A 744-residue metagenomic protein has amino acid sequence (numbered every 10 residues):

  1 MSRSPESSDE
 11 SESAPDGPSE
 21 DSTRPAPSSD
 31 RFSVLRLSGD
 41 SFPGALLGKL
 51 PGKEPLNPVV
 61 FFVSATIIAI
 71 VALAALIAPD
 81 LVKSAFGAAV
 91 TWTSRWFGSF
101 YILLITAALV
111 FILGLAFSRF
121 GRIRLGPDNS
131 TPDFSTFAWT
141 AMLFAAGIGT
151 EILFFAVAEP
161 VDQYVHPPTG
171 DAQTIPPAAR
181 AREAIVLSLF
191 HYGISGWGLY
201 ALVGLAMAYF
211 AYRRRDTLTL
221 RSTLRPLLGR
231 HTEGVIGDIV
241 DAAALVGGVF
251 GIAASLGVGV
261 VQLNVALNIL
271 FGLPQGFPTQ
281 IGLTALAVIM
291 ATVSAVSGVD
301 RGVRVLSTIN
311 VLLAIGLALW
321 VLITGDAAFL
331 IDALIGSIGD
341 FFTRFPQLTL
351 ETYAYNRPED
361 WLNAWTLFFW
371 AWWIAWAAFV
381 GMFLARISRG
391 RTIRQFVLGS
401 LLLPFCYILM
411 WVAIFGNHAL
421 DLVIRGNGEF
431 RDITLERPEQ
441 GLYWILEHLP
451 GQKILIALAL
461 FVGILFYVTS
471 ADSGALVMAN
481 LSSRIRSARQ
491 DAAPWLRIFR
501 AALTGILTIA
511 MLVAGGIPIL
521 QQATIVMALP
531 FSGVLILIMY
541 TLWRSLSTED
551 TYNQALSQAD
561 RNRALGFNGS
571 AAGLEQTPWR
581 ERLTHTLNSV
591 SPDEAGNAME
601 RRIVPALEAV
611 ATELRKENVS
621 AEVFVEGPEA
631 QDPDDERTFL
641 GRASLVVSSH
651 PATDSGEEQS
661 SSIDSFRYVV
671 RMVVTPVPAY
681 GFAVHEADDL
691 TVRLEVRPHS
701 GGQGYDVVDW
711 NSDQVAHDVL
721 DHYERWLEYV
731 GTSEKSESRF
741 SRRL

Functional and structural regions predicted by a protein language model:
S2-R180, L546: N-terminal alpha-helical transmembrane segments of multi-pass membrane transport and channel/translocase proteins
F42-P51, S84-V90, F117-T136, V161-V186 (+4 more regions): Flexible loop linkers connecting adjacent transmembrane helices in multi-pass alpha-helical membrane transporters
P43-G52, T217-V235, G259-G282, A314-L317 (+3 more regions): Helix-loop-helix connectors at the membrane interface of multi-pass transporters/channels
G48-K53, A78-T93, I112-D133, E183-H191 (+8 more regions): Membrane-water interface regions at transmembrane-helix termini and the short interhelical loops of multi-pass membrane
G52-L76, L109-G114, I148-L153, L187-V261 (+4 more regions): Helix-loop-helix module between adjacent transmembrane segments
L56-I67, G229-D238, L273-T292, V296 (+4 more regions): Loop-to-transmembrane helix boundary motifs in multi-pass membrane proteins
V63, S94-F100, L104-A107, V240-G248 (+5 more regions): Membrane-interface loop-to-helix entry segments
F155-G170, V321-R344, F405-E436: Extracellular/periplasmic helix-exit of transmembrane alpha-helices
